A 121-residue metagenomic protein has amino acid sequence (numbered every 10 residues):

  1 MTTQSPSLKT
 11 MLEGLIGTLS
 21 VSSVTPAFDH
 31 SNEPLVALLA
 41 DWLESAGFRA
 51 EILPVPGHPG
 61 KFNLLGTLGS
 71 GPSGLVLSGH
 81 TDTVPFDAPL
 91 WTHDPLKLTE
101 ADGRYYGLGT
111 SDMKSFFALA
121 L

Functional and structural regions predicted by a protein language model:
T2-L108: Acidic/His- and Gly-rich active-site-bordering loop/insert found across diverse amide/peptide-bond hydrolases
M113-L121: Acidic/histidine-rich catalytic neighborhood of metal-dependent amide-processing enzymes
